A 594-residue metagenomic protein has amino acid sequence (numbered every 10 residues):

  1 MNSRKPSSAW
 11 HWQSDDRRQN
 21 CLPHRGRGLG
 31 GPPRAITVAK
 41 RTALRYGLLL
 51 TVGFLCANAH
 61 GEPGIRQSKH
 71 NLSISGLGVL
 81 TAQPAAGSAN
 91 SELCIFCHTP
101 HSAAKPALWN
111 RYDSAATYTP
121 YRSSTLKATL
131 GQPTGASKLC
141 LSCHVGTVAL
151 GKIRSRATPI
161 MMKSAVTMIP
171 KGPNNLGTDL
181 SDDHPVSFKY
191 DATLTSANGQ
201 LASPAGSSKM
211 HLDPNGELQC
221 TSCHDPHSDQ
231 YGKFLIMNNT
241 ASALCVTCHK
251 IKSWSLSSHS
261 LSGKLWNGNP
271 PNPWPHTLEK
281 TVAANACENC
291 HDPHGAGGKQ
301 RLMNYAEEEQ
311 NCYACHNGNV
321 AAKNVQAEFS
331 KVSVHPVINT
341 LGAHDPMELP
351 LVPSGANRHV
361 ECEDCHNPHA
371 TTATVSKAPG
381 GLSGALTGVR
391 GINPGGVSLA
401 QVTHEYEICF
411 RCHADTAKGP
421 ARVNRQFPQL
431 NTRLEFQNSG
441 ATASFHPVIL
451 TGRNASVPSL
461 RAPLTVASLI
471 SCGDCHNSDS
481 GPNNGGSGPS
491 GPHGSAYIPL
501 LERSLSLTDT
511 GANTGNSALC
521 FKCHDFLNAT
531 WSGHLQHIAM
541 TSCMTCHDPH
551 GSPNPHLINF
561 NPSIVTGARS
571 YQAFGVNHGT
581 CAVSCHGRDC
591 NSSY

Functional and structural regions predicted by a protein language model:
M1, I36-V38: Short hydrophobic transmembrane-like helices used for membrane targeting/insertion
S3-P6, N20-C21, R41, A59: N-terminal cationic leader/targeting segments used for protein routing and processing
R4, S8-A9, D15: Compositionally biased regions
W12, R17, C21-L22, G26 (+2 more regions): Short, low-complexity intrinsically disordered segments enriched in A/P/G/S/L with frequent Arg, especially at protein
L22-P23, R27, G53, G342 (+1 more regions): Extended rod-forming repeat segments used as scaffolds/tethers
K40-T42, C56, G452: N-terminal regions of proteins, emphasizing targeting and processing segments when present
Y46-L55: Bacterial N-terminal signal peptides
N58-I95, T99-Y594: C-type cytochrome heme-c attachment and multiheme electron-transfer modules
